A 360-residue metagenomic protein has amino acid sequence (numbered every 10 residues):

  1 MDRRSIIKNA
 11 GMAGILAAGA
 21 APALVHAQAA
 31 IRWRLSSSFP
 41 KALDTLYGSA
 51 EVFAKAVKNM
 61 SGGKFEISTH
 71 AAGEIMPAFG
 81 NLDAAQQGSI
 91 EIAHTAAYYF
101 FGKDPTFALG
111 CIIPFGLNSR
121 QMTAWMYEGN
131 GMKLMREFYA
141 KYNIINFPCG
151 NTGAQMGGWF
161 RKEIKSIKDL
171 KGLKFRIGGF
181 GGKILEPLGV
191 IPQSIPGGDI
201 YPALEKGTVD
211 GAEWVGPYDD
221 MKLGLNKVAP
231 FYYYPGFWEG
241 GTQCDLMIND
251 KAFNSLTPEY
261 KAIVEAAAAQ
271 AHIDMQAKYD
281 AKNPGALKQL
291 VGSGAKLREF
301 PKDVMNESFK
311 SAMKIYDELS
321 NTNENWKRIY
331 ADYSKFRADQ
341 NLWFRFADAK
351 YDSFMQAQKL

Functional and structural regions predicted by a protein language model:
D2-G19, L24-M122, N130-L360: N-terminal secretory/targeting leader peptides
